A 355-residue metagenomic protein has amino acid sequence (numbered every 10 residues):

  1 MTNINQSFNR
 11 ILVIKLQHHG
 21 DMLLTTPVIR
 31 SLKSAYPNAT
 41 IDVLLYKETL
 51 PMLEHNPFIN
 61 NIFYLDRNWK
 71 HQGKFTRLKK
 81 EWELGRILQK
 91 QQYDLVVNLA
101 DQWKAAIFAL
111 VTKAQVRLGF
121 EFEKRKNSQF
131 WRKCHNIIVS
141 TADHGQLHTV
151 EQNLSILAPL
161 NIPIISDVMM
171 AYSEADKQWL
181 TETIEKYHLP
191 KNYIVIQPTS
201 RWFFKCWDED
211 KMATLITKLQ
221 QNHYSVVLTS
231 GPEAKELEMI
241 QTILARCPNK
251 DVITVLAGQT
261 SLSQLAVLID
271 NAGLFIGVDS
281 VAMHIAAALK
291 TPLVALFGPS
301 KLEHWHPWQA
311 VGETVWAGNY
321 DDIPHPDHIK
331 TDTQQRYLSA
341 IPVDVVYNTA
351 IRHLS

Functional and structural regions predicted by a protein language model:
M1-S355: Catalytic machinery of carbohydrate-active enzymes, primarily nucleotide-sugar-dependent glycosyltransferases
